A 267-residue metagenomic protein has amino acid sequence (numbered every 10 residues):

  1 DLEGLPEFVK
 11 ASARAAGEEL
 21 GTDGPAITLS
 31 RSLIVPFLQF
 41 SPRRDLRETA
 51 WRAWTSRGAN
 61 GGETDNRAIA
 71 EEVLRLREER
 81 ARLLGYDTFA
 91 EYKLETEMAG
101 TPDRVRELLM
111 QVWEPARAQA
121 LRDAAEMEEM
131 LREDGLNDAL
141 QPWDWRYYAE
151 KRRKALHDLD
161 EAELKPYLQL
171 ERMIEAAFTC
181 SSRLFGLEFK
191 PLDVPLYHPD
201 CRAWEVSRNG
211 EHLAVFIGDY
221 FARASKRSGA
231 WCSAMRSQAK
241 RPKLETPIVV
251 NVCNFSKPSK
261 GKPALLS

Functional and structural regions predicted by a protein language model:
D1-S32, Q39-P42, E71, L76 (+1 more regions): Active-site-proximal, well-structured secondary-structure segments within enzyme catalytic domains
G17, R52-E71: A short, flexible low-complexity segment enriched in Lys/Arg and Gly/Pro that occurs in N-terminal basic tails
F40-R57: Short, charge-rich amphipathic alpha-helices with coiled-coil/heptad character
P42, D65-A68, L265-S267: Short alpha-helix boundary/capping segments
L46, G62, E79: Surface-exposed loop/turn segments and immediately adjacent short secondary-structure elements within folded domains
G58-A59, L94-E97, K260-P263: Short, flexible helix-adjacent loops and helix caps
G62, S256-S267: Short pre-active-site segment immediately N-terminal to the catalytic Zn-binding motif
